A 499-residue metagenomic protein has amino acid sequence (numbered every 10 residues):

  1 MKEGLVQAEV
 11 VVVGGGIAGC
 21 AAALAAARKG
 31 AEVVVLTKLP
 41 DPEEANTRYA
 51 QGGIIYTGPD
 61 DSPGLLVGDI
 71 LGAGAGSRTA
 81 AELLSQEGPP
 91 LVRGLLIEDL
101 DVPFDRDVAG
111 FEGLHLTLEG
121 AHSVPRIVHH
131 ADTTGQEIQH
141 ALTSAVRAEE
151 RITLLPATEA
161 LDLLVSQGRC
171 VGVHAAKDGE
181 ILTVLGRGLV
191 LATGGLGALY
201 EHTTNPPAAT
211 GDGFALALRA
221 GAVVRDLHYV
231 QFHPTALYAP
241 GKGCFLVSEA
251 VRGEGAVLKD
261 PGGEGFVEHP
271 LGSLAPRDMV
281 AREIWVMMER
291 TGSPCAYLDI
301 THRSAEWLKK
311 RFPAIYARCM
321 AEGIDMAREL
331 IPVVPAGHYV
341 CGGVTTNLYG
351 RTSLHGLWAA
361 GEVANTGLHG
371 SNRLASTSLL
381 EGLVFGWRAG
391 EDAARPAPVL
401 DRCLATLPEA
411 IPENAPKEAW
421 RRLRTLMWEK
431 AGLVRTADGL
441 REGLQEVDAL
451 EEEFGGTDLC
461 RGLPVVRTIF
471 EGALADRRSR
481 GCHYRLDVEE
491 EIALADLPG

Functional and structural regions predicted by a protein language model:
M1-Q7, A25, K29, P40-P42 (+9 more regions): Glycine- and aromatic-enriched mobile tails/lids
L5-A8, E180-G188, S353-L354: Core beta-strand elements of the Rossmann-like FAD/NAD(P) dinucleotide-binding domain in flavoenzyme oxidoreductases
V10-V35: N-terminal Rossmann-like FAD-binding beta1-loop-alpha1 element of flavoenzymes
L39, G186-G188, A192-G197, V363: Glycine-/small-residue-rich beta->alpha transition segments that form the dinucleotide
L39-L71, K242-F245: Conserved N-terminal glycine-rich FAD pyrophosphate-binding loop of Rossmann-like flavoproteins
T79-P89, P125-S144, L155, T203-G211 (+2 more regions): Short beta-strand to alpha-helix junction loop
L96-E180, A192, A236-A239, L258: Conserved redox-cofactor binding core of oxidoreductases
L216, A222-I331, L383, D392-P398: An anion/pyrophosphate-binding glycine-rich loop and adjacent beta-alpha core in soluble alpha-beta enzymes
